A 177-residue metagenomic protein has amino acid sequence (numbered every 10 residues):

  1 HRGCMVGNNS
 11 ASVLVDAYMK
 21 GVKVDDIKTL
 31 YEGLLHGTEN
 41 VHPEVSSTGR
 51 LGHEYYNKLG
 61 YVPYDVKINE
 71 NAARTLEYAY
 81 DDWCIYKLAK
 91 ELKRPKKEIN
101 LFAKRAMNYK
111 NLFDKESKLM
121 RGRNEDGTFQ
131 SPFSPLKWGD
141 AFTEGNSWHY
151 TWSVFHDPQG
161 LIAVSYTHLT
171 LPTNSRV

Functional and structural regions predicted by a protein language model:
H1-A89, A103, Y150-P158, I162: Aromatic-rich carbohydrate-recognition surfaces in CAZymes
K20-I27, E91-E98, L112-E116, V164-Y166: Secondary-structure transition/capping motifs at alpha-helix termini and the adjoining loop/turn into the next element
T29-G33, E98-M107, L119-R123, L169: Beta-strand segments within the central parallel beta-sheet cores of soluble alpha/beta enzyme folds
N40, K104-E116: Alpha-helical scaffold segments in carbohydrate-active enzymes
K90, F102-R105, L136-T143: Hydrophobic alpha-helical bundle architecture
E125-S147: Acidic/histidine-rich catalytic neighborhood
T167-T173: Conserved small/polar residues in nucleotide/adenosyl-binding loops
